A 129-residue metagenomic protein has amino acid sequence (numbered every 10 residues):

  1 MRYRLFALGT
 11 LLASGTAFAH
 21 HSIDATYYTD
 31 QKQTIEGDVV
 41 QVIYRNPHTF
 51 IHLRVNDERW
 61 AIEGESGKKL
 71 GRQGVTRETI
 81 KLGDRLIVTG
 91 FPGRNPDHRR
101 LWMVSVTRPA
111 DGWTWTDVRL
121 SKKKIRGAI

Functional and structural regions predicted by a protein language model:
M1-A7: Bacterial N-terminal signal peptides that target proteins for export
A17-Q33: Short boundary/loop segments of OB/S1/cold-shock single-stranded nucleic-acid-binding domains
G37-V39: Conserved hydrophobic positions within beta-strands
R45-R54: Short aromatic-glycine-enriched beta-strand elements
E58-G67: A short macromolecule-binding patch
R72-V88: Short nucleic-acid-contacting surface segments enriched for D/E, G, S/T with interspersed K/R
G93-R119: OB-fold/S1-family single-stranded nucleic acid-binding modules
